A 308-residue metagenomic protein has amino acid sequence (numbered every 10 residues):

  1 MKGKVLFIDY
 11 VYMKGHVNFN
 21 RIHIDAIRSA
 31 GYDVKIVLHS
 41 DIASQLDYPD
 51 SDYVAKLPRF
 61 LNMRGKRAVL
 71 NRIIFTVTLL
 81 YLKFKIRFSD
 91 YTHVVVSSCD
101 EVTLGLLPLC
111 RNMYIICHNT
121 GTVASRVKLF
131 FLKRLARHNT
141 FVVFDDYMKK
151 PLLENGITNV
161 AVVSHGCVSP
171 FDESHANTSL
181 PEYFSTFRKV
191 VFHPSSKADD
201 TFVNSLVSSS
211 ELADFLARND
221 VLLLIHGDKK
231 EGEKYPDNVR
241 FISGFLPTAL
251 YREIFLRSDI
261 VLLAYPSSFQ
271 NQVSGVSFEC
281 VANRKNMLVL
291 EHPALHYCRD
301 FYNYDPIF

Functional and structural regions predicted by a protein language model:
L6, K66-F75, L82-T103, Y114 (+1 more regions): Short N-terminal targeting/anchoring amphipathic segment
F7-I22, S44, A198-V203: A short, glycine/small-residue-rich beta-strand->loop->alpha-helix junction that serves as a flexible
Y10-M13, A26-V69: N-terminal strand-loop element at the rim of the active site of nucleotide-sugar-dependent glycosyltransferases
H93-A124, V142: Active-site proximal beta-strand in glycosyltransferases
T120-G121, Y147-M148, V162-H175, K197-A198: Short beta-strand->alpha-helix junction loop in the catalytic core of nucleotide-activated group-transfer enzymes
A124-K128, L132, R137-V160: A short, active-site helix/loop in glycosyltransferases that binds the activated sugar's phosphate group
S169-P170, N177-Y235, F241, F245-T248: Conserved catalytic-core segment of nucleotide-activated headgroup transferases in glycan assembly
L263-F278, L290-Y297: Nucleotide-sugar-dependent
